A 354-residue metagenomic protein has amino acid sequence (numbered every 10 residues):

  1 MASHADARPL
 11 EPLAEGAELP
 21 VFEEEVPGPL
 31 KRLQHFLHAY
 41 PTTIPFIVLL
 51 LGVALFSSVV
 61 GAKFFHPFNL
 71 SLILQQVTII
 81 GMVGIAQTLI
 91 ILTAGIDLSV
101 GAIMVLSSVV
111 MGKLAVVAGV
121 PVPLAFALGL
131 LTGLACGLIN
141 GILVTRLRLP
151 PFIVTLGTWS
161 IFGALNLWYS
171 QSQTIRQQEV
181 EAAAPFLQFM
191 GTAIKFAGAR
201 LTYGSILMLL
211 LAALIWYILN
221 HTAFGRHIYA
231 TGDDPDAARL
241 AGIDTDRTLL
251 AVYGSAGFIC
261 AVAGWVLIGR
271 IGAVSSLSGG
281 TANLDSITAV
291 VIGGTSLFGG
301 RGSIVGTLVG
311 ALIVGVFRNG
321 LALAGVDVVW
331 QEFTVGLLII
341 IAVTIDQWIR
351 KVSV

Functional and structural regions predicted by a protein language model:
A5-G84, A118-L124, A197-G198: Membrane-interfacial amphipathic/re-entrant helices at transmembrane-helix boundaries
L51-A118, I142-R148, V290-V305, L337 (+1 more regions): Single transmembrane alpha-helix segments in multi-pass membrane proteins
N69, L214-Y253: Membrane-helix/interface signature in polytopic inner-membrane proteins
Q76-A86, A102, L106, L138 (+6 more regions): Hydrophobic alpha-helical segments embedded in the membrane of multi-pass proteins
G119-S160, V309-I313: Alpha-helical transmembrane segments within multi-pass membrane transporters and channels
F152-T222, T248-A251, I271-G279: Transmembrane helix-bundle core of multi-pass membrane transporters and related energy-transducing complexes
I153, R239, D244-I268, G280: Transmembrane alpha-helices
G254, C260, R270-G336: Transmembrane alpha-helical segments in multi-pass inner-membrane proteins
